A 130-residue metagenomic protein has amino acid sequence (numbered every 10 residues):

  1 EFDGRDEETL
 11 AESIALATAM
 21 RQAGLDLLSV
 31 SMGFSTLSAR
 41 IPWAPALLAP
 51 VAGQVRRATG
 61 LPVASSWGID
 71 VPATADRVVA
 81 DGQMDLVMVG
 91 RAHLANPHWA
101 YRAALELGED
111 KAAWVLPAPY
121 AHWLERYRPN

Functional and structural regions predicted by a protein language model:
E1-N130: Flavin-dependent oxidoreductase catalytic cores
